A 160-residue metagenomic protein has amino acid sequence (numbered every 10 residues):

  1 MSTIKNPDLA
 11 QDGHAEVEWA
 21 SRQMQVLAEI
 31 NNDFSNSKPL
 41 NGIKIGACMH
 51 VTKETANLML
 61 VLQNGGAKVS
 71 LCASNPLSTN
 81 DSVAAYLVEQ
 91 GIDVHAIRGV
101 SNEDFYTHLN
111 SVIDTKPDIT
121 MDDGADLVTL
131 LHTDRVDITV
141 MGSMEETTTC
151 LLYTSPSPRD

Functional and structural regions predicted by a protein language model:
S2-C150: Metallocofactor- and cofactor-centric catalytic cores in central/energy metabolism, strongly enriched
Y153-P158: Conserved small/polar residues in nucleotide/adenosyl-binding loops
